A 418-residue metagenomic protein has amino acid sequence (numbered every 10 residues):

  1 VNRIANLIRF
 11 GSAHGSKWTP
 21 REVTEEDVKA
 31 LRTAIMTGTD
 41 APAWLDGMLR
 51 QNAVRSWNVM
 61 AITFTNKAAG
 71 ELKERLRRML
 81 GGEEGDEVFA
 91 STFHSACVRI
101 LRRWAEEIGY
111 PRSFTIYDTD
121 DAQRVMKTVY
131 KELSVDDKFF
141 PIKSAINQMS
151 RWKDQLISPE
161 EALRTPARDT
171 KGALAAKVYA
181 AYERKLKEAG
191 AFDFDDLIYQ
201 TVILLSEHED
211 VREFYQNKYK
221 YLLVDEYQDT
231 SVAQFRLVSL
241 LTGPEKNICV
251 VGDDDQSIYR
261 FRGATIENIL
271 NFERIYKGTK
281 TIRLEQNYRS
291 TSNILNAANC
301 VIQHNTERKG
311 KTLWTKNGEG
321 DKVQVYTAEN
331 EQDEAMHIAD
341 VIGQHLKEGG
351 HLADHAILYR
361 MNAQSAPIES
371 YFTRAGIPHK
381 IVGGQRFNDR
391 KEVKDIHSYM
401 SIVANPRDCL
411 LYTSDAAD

Functional and structural regions predicted by a protein language model:
V1, G15, T24, A30-N52 (+3 more regions): Helicase P-loop NTPase motor core
N2, N6-Y221, K246, I266 (+6 more regions): A basic/glycine-biased coupling hinge at the interface between accessory DNA-binding modules
N66-A69, H94-C97, D254-I258, G263-E267 (+4 more regions): Conserved nucleotide-binding/hydrolysis micro-motifs of P-loop NTPases
E71, F214, A233, L237 (+3 more regions): Phosphate- and divalent-cation-binding pockets in alpha/beta enzyme and binding domains that engage nucleotide-derived
C97-R102, Q256-Y259, G383-A404: Short alpha-helix plus adjacent loop in nuclease-associated cores
Y219-T230, D254-D255, A417: Conserved Walker B
Q228-E307, K311-N317: Conserved helicase motor core of SF1/SF2 NTP-dependent helicases
Y412-D418: Conserved small/polar residues in nucleotide/adenosyl-binding loops
